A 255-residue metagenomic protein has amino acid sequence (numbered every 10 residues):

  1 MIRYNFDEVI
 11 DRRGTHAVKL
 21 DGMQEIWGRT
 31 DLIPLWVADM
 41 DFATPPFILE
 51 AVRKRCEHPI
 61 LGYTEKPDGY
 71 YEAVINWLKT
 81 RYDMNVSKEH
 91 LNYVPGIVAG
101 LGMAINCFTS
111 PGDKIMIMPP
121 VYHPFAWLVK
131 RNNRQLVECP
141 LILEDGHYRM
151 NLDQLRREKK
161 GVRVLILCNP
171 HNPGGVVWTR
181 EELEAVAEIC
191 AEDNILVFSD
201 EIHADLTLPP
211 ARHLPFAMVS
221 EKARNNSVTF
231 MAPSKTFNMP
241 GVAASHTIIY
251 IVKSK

Functional and structural regions predicted by a protein language model:
I2-G96, M103: N-terminal small-domain helix-loop-helix segment of the aminotransferase-like
A38-M40, N169-P173, K235: Short glycine-rich anion-binding loops that position phosphate/pyrophosphate groups of nucleotides and phosphorylated
P46, P209-P210, M239-V242: Short glycine/proline-enriched turns and hinge-like loops at secondary-structure junctions
L61-E188, D205-L206, P210-R224, V228: Conserved core of the PLP fold type I
R163, N194-L196: The start of beta-strands in P-loop NTPase/AAA+ ATPase cores
N169, V197-F198: Residue-level marker for buried hydrophobic side chains located in beta-strands that build the well-ordered beta-sheet
E201: Walker B catalytic acidic pair
V219-S254: Active-site PLP attachment segment
